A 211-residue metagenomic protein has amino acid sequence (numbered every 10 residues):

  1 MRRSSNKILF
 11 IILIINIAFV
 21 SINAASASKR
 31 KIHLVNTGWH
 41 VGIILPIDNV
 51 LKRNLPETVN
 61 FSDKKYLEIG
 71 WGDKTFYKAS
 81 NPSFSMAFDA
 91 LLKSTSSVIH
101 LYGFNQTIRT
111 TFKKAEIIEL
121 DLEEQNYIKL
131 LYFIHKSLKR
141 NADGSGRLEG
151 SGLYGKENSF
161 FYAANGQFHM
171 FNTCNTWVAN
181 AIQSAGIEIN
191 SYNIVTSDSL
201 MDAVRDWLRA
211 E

Functional and structural regions predicted by a protein language model:
R2, K136-E211: Activation targets extended, charge/polar-rich intrinsically disordered C-terminal tails
R2-L9: Bacterial N-terminal signal peptides that target proteins for export
I11-A18: Bacterial N-terminal signal peptides
A18-K29: Intrinsically disordered, low-complexity acidic/Q/S/K-rich activation/interaction tracts characteristic
A27-G38, P46-A163: Non-catalytic ligand/cofactor/substrate-binding and regulatory segments of enzyme domains
